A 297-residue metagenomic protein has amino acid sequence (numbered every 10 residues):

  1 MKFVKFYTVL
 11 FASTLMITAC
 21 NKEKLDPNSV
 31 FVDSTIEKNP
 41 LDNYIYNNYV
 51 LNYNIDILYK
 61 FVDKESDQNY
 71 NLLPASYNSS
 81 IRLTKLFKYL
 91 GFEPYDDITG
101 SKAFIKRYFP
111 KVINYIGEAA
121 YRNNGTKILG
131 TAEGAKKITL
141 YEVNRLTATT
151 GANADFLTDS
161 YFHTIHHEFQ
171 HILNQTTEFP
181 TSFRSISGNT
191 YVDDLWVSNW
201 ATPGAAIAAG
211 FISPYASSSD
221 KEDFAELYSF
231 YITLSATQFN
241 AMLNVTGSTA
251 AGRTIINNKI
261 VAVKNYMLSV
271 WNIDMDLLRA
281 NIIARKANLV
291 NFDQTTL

Functional and structural regions predicted by a protein language model:
M1-E23: Sec-dependent bacterial lipoprotein signal peptides
C20-G100, I255, A262-L297: Acidic/polar, low-complexity intrinsically disordered N-terminal segments immediately downstream of a Sec signal
N69-Y77, A148-S160, G210-S218: Second-shell loop/turn segments in exported
I81-I138: Auxiliary, metal-adjacent structural segments of Zn-dependent hydrolase domains
K88, F92, D96, Q170-E178 (+3 more regions): Sec-exported extracytoplasmic/periplasmic mature domains
Y95-Y115, T176-T177, T181, Q238-G247 (+1 more regions): Surface-exposed patches in mature extracellular/periplasmic domains of secreted proteins
D155, D159-P180, A225: Active-site recognition of the HExxH zinc-binding catalytic motif
Y191-W271, M275-D276, A284-L297: Metalloprotease/metallohydrolase-associated module, dominated by Zn2+-dependent proteases
